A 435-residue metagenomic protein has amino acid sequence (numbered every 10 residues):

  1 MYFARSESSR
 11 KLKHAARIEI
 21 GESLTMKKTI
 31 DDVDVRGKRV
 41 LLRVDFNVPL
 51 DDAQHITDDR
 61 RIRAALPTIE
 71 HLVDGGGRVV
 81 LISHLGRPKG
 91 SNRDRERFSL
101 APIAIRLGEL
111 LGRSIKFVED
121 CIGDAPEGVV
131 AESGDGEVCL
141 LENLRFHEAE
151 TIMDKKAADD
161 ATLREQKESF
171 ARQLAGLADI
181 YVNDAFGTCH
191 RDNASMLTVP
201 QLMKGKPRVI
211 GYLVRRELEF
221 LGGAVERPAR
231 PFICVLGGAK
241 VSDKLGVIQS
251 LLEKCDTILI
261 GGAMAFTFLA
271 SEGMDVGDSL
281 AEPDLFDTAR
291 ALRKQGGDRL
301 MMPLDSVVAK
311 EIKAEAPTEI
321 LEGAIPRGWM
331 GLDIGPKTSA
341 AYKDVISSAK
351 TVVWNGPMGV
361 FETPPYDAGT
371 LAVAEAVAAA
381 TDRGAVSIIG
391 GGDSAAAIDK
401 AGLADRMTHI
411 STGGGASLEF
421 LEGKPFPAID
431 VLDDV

Functional and structural regions predicted by a protein language model:
M1-L24: N-terminal amphipathic/basic-hydrophobic helices that include classical n-h-c signal peptides and signal-anchor
I20-V435: Active-site loop-to-helix "anion-binding N-cap" substructures in soluble metabolic enzymes
